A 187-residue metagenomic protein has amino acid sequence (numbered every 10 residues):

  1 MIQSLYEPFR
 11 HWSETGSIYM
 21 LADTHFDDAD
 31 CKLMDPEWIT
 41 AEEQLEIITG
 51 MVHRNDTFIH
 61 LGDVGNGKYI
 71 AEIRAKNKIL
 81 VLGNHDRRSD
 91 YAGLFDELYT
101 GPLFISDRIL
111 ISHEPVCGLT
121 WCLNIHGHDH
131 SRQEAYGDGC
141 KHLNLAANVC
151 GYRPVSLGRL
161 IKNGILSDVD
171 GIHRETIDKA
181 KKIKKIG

Functional and structural regions predicted by a protein language model:
M1-Y69, V149, K162-N163, A180-K182 (+1 more regions): N-terminal active-site segment of His-dependent metallophosphoesterases
H11-W12, E72, C117-G118: Short, flexible hinge/linker loops that cap or flank conserved catalytic cores
T15, N55, A75-N77, T120-W121: A general structural motif
H60, V81-N84: Glycine-rich, low-complexity intrinsically disordered segments
Y69-L82: Short, electropositive alpha-helical surface patch
I79, D86-K184: Conserved beta-sheet core of the metallophosphoesterase superfamily
